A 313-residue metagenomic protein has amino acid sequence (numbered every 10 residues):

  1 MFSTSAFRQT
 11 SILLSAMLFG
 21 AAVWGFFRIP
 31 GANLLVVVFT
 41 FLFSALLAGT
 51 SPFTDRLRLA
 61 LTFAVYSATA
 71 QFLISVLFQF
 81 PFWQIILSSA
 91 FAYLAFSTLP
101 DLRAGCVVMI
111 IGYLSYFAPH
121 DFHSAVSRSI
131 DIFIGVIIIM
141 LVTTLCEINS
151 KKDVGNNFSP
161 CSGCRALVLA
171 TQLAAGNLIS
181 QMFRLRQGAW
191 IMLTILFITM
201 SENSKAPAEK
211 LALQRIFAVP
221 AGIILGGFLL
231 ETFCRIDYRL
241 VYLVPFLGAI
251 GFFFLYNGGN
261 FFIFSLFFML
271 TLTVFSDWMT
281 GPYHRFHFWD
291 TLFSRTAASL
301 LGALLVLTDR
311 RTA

Functional and structural regions predicted by a protein language model:
M1-F267, F275-A313: Alpha-helical transmembrane segments and their membrane-interface boundaries that form or gate the permeation pathway
